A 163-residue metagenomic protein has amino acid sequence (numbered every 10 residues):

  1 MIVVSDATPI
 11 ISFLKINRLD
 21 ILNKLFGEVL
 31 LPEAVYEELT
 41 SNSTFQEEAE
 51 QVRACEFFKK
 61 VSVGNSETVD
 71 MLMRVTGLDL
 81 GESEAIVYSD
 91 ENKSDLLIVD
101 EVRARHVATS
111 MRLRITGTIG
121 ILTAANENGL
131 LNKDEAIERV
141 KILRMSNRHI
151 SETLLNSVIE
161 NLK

Functional and structural regions predicted by a protein language model:
M1-S94, V102, L113, T153 (+1 more regions): Active-site-proximal, substrate-binding regions of enzyme catalytic domains and RNA-binding/basic surfaces
F45, R105-K163: Acidic, PIN/NYN-like endoribonuclease modules and their adjacent C-terminal/linker elements
V99: Short beta-strand and adjacent tight-turn residues that come in two discontinuous sequence segments and form the edges
